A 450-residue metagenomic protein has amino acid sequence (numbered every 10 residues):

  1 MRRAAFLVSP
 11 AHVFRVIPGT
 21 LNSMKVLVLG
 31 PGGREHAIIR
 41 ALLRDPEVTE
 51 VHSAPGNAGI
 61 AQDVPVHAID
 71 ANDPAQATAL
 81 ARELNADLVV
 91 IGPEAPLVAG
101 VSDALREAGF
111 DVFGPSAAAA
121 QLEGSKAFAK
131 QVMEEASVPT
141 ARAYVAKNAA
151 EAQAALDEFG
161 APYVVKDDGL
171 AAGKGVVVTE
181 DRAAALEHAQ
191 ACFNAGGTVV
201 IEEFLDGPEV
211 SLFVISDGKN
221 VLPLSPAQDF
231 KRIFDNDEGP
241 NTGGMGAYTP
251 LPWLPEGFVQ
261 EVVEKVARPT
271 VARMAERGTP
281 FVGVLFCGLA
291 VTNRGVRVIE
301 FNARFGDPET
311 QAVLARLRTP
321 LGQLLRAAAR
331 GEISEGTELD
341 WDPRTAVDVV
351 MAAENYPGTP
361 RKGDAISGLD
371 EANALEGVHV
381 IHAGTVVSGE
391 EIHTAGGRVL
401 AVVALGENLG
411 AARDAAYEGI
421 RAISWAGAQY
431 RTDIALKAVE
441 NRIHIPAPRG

Functional and structural regions predicted by a protein language model:
I17-A118: ATP-binding N-terminal substructure of ATP-dependent carboxylate-amine bond-forming enzymes
H67-N72, Y144-N148, T179: Short acidic-hydrophobic, aromatic-tinged amphipathic segments that line or gate anion-handling sites
P115-G175: A conserved helix-loop-beta module that forms one wall/lid of the active-site cleft in ATP-utilizing catalytic domains
V176-Q311: Internal nucleotide-binding/catalytic subdomain
V263-L285, N302-L375, S388: Active-site "cap" helix and flanking loop/linker of ATP-utilizing ligase/carboxylase catalytic domains
T385, H393-R449: Generic C-terminus detector
